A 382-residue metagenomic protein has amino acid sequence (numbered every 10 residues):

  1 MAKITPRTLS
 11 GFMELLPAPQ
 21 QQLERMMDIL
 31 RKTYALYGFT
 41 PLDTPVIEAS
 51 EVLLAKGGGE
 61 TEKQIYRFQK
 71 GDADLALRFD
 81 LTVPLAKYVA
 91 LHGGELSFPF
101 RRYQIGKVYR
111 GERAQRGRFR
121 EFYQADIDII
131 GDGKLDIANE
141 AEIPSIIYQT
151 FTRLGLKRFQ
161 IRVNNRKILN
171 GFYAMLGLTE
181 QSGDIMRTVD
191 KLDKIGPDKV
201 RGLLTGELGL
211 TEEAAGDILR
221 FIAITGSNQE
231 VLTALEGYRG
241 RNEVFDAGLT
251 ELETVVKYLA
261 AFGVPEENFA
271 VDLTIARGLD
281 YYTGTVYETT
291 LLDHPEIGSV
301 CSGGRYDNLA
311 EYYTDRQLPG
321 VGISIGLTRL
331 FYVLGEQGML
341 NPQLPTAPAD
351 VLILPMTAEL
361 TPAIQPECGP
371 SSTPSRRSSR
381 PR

Functional and structural regions predicted by a protein language model:
M1-Q20, Q69, T179-S182: Auxiliary tRNA-acceptor-end handling modules of aminoacyl-tRNA synthetases
P19-Y37, E48-E51, D72, T82-G94 (+3 more regions): Positively charged, Gly/Ser-enriched RNA/tRNA-binding surfaces
L42, V46-L75: Polyanion/phosphate-binding surface patch
K56-E60, M175-G177, T285: Short low-complexity, flexible loop/linker segments enriched in glycine and/or proline with clustered acidic
T61-D72, G177-T205, L291-D293: Acidic, His- and aromatic-enriched active-site or binding-groove loops in soluble protein domains that engage sugars
I161-Y173, G177: Glycine-rich, mobile lid/loop segments that gate access to catalytic sites or pores
R162, I185-R187, R377-R382: A generic structural motif
